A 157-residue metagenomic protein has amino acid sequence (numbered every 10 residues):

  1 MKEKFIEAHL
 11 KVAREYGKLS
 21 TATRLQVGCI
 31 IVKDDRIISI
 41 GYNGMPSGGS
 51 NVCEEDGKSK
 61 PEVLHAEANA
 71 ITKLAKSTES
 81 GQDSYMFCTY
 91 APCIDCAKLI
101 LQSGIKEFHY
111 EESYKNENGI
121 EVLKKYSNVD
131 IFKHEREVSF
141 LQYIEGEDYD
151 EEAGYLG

Functional and structural regions predicted by a protein language model:
M1-G157: Zinc-dependent deaminase catalytic domain
